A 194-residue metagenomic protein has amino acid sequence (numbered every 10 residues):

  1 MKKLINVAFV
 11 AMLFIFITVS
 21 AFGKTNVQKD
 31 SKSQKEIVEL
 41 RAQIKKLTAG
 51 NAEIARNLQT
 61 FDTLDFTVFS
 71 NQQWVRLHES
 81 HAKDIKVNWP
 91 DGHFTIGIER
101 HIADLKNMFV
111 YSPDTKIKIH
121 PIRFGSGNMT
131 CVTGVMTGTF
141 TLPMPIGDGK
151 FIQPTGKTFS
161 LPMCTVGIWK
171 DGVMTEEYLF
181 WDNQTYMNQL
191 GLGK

Functional and structural regions predicted by a protein language model:
M1-F9: Bacterial N-terminal signal peptides that target proteins for export
A8-S20: Bacterial N-terminal signal peptides
K24-E79, K83: Short, low-complexity N-terminal intrinsically disordered segments enriched in polar/charged residues
Q28-K45, L161, T175-K194: Low-complexity, intrinsically disordered terminal/linker segments enriched in charged and Gly/Pro repeats
W74-V135, T139-L142: A solvent-exposed, acidic/Ser-Thr-rich amphipathic alpha-helical stretch
K118-P121, K170, T175: A short, local hydrophobic-aromatic micro-motif
V135-D171: Exposed beta-sheet edge and beta->alpha loop/turn motif
